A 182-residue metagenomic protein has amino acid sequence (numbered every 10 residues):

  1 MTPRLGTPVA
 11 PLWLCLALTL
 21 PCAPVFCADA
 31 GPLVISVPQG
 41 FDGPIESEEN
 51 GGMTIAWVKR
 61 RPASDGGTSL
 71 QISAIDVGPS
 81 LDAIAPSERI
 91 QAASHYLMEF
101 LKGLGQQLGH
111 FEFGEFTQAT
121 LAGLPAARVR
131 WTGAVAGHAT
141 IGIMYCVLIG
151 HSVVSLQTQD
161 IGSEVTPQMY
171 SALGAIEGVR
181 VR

Functional and structural regions predicted by a protein language model:
M1-T7: N-terminal secretory signal peptides that target proteins for export/translocation
A10-P21: Bacterial N-terminal signal peptides
V25-V58: N-terminal "mature-domain start" segment
P32, S87, Q91, H95 (+1 more regions): Soluble non-cytosolic domains of exported or imported proteins
P38-G43, V153-R182: Surface-exposed amphipathic alpha-helical segments
N50-G142: Conserved polar/disulfide-associated segments of primarily extracytoplasmic proteins
I143-V153: A short, solvent-exposed beta-edge/loop patch
